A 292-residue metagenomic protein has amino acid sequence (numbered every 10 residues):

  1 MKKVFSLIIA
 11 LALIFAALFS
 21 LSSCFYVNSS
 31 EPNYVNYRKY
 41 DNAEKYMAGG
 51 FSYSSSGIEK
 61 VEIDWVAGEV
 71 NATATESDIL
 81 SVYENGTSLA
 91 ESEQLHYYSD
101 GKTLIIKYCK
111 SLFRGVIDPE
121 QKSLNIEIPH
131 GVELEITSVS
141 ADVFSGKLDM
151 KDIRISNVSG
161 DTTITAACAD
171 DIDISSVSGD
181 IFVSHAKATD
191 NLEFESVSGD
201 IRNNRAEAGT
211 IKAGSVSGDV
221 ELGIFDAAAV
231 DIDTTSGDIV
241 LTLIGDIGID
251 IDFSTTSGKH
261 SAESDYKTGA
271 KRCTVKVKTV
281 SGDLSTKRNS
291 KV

Functional and structural regions predicted by a protein language model:
M1-I8: Positively charged n-region of N-terminal signal peptides that target proteins for export
A10-A16: Hydrophobic membrane-insertion alpha-helices, especially the h-region of bacterial N-terminal signal peptides
S20-S23: C-terminal motif of bacterial Sec signal peptides marking the signal peptidase cleavage site
F25-I105, S123-E135, D142-R154, T163-T165 (+2 more regions): Short linear S-[DN]-x-LW-Φ motif typified by the pepsin-like aspartic protease active-site region
N42-E44, L112-P119: Extracellular beta-rich ligand/substrate-recognition surface
F51-S52, T165-A167, I172-D173, D180-V292: Short, surface-exposed interaction patches in beta-rich subdomains that mediate adhesion/assembly near membranes
G86-S88, K107-V116: Secondary-structure transition/turn motif
